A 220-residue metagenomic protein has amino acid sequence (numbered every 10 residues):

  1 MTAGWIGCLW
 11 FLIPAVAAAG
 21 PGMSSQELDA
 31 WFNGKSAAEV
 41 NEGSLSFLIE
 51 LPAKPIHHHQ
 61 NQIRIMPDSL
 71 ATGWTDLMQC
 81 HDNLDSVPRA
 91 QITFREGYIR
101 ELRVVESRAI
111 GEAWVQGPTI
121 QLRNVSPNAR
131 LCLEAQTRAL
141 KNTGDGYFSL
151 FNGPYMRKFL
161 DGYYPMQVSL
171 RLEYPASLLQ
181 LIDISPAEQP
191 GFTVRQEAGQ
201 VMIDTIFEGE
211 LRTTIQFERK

Functional and structural regions predicted by a protein language model:
G4-A15: Bacterial N-terminal signal peptides
A19-D68: N-terminal, polar/Ser/Thr-rich
V40, S86-V115, G162-G191: Solvent-exposed beta-hairpin/edge-strand motifs
P52-P55, I63-W74, Q91-T93, L122-S126 (+1 more regions): Short, solvent-exposed beta-strand/turn "edge" segments of beta-rich domains on protein surfaces
S69-D85, F151: Short beta-strand elements of extracellular/lumenal beta-sandwich folds
W74-M78, V87-R89, N128-C132, P165-S169 (+2 more regions): Intrinsic-disorder/low-complexity, polar/charged segments enriched in Ser/Thr/Lys/Arg/Asp/Glu/Gln
E101-L150, E197-K220: A surface-exposed beta-strand-loop module
P118-Q189: Surface-exposed, acidic/Ser/Thr-rich flexible loop segments
